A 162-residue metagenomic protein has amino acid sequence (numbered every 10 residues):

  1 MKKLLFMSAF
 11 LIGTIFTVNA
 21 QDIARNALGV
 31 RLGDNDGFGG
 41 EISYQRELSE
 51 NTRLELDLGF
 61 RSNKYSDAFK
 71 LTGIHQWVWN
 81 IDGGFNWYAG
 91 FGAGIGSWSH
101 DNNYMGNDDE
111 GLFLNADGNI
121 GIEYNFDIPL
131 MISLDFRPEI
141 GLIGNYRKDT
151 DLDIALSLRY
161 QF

Functional and structural regions predicted by a protein language model:
L4-T14: Sec-dependent N-terminal signal peptides
I15-D22: Sec/Tat signal peptide C-region and signal peptidase I cleavage site
D22-R61: Start-of-domain marker
A24-N26, D36-G40, D67-L71, F85 (+2 more regions): Residues that define the transmembrane beta-barrel architecture of outer-membrane proteins
R25-A27, L56, N102-Y104, E139-I140: Extracytoplasmic loops and strand-loop junctions of Gram-negative outer membrane beta-barrel proteins
R31-N35, G90-H100, N119, R137-I143 (+1 more regions): Short glycine-rich beta-strand segments
R46-L134: Gram-negative (and chloroplast) outer-membrane scaffold detector with strong preference for beta-barrel transmembrane
S66, D127-F162: Predominantly the C-terminal beta-signal and adjacent terminal strand-loop region of outer-membrane beta-barrel
